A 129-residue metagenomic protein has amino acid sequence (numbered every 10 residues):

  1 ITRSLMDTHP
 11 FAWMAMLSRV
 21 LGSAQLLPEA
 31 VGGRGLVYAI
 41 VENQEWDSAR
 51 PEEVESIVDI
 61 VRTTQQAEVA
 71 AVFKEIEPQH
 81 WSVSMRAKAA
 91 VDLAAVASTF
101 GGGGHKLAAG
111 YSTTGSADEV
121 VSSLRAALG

Functional and structural regions predicted by a protein language model:
I1-T99, G104-L128: Hydrophobic helix-and-loop "lid/oligomerization" segment in the mid-to-C-terminal part of catalytic domains
